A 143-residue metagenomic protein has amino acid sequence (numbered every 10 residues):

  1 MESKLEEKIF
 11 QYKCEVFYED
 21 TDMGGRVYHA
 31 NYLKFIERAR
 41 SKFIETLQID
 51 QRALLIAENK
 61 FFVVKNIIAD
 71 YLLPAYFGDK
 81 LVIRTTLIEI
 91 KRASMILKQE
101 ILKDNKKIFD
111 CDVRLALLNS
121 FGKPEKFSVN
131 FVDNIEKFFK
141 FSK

Functional and structural regions predicted by a protein language model:
E2-S3, Y76-G78, I88-K143: HotDog/MaoC-like acyl-thioester-processing domains
E2-V64, S120-K143: Hot-dog-fold acyl-thioester-processing enzymes
L5-Y12, F17, G24-Y28, F77 (+4 more regions): Aromatic-residue detector
R38-S41, A69, K103: Short amphipathic alpha-helical "recognition" segments used for binding
F43-I96, F109-D110, L115: Hydrophobic beta-strand-centered segment that forms part of the acyl-chain substrate-binding groove
